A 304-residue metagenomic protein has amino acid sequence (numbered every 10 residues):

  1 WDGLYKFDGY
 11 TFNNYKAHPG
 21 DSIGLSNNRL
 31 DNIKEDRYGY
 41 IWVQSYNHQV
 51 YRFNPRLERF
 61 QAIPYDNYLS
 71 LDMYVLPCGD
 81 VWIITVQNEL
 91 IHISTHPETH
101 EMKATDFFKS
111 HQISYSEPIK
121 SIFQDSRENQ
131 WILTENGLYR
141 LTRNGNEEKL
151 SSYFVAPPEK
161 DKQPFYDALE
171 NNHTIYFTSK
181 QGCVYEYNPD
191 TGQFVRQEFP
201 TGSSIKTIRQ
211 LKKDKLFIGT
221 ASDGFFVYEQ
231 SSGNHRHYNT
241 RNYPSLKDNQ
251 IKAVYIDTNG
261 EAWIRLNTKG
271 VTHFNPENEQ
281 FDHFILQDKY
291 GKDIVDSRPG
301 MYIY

Functional and structural regions predicted by a protein language model:
W1-Y304: Carboxylate-rich, polar loop motifs that coordinate divalent cations or form catalytic acidic clusters
